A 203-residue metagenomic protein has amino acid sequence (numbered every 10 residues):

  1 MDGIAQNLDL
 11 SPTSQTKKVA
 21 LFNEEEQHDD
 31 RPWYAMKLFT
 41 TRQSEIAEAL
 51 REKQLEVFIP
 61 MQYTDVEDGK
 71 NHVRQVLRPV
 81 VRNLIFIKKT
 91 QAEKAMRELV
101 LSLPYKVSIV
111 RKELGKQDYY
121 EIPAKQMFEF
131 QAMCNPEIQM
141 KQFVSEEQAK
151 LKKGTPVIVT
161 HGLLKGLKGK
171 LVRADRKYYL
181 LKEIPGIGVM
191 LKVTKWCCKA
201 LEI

Functional and structural regions predicted by a protein language model:
D2-K153, L171-V172, L181, P185-I203: Acidic-enriched and Gly/Ser
K165-A174: Short beta-strand-centered aromatic/proline hotspots
Y178: Glycine-centered loop/turn positions within well-structured domains that cap or flank conserved ligand/cofactor-binding
